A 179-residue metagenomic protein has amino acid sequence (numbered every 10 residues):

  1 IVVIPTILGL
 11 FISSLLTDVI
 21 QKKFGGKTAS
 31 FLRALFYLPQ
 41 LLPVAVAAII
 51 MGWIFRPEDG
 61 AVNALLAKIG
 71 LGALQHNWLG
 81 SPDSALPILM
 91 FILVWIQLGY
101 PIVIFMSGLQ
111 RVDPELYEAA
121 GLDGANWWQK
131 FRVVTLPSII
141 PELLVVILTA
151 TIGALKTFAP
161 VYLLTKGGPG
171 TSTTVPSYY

Functional and structural regions predicted by a protein language model:
I1-Y179: A structural signal for multi-pass alpha-helical bundles of membrane permease subunits that mediate small-molecule
